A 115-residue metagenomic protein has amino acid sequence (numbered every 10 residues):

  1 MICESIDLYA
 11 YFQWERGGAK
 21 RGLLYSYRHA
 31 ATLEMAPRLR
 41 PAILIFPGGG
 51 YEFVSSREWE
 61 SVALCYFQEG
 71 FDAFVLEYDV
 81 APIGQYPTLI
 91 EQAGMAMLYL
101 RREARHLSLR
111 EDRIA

Functional and structural regions predicted by a protein language model:
M1-P41, I90: N-terminal cap/lid segment of alpha/beta-hydrolase-fold proteins
A30, G49, E77-A81: Short beta-to-alpha linker loops that shape the active-site pocket of alpha/beta-hydrolase fold enzymes
P37, S55-F74: Short amphipathic alpha-helix adjacent to the substrate-entry channel of hydrolases
L39-G50: Short beta-strand element of the alpha/beta-hydrolase
G50-V54, A73, Y99: Serine-hydrolase catalytic-loop signature spanning alpha/beta hydrolases and amidase-signature enzymes
L64, G94, L98-R102: Core alpha-helical elements of the protein kinase catalytic domain, predominantly the helix directly N-terminal
F71, A81, D112: Short phosphate-binding/catalytic loops that engage adenosine nucleotides
Y99-A115: Gly/Ser-rich "nucleophile elbow"/oxyanion-hole loop immediately N-terminal to the catalytic nucleophile in hydrolases
